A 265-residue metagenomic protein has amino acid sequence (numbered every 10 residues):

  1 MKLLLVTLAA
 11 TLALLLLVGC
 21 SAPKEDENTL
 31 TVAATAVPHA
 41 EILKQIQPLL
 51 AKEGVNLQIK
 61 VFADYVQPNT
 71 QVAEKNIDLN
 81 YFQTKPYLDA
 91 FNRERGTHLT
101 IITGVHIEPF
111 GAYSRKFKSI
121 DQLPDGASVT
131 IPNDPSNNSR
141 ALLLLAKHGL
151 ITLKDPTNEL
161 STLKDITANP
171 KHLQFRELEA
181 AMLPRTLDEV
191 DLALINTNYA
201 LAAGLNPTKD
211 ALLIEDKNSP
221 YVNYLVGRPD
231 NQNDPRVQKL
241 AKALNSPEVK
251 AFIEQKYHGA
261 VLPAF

Functional and structural regions predicted by a protein language model:
L15-G19: C-terminal motif of bacterial Sec signal peptides marking the signal peptidase cleavage site
S21-K24: Bacterial signal peptide processing site
D26-V37, V55-V61, S128-V129: Short, well-ordered beta-strand elements
A36-K60, Q67, Q71: Short, polar/charged alpha-helical segment
I59-T70, T157-R185: Short helix-initiation/N-cap motifs at beta->coil->alpha
A90-I102, K116-F117, E189, L194 (+1 more regions): Ligand-binding "clamshell"
I102-I151, K250: A conserved helix-loop-strand patch within extracytoplasmic ligand-binding domains of the periplasmic binding
T103-S114, L201-K242, L262-F265: Periplasmic-binding protein-like
